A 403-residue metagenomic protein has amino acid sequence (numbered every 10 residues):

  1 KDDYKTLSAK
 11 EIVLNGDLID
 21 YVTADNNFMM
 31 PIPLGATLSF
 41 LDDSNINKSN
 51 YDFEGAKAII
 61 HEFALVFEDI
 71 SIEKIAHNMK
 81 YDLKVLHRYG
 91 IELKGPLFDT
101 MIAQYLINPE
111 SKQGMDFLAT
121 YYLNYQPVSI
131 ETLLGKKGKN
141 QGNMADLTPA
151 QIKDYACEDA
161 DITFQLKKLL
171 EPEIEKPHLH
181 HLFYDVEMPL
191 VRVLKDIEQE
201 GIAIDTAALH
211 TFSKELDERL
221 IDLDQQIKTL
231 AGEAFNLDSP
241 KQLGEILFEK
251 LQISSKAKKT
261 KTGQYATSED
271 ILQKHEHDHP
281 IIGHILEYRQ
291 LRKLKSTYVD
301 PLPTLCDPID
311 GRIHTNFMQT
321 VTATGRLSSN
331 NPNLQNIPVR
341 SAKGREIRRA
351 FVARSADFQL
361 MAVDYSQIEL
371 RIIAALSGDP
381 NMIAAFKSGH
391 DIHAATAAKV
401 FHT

Functional and structural regions predicted by a protein language model:
K1-S49, A58, E68, H77-M79 (+11 more regions): Conserved "right-hand" nucleotidyltransferase catalytic core of DNA-directed polymerases
F53-S71: Short, basic/hydrophobic alpha-helical segments
D82-G90: Short Gly/Thr/Asp-enriched flexible loops that form oxyanion-binding sites at enzyme active sites
E92-I107, G389-H393: Conserved beta-strand -> loop -> alpha-helix junction used to position metal-binding or nucleic-acid-contacting
D154-Y155, I383-G389: Active-site metal-coordination segments of metallo-dependent hydrolases
S388-T403: Generic long, charged, amphipathic alpha-helical segments
